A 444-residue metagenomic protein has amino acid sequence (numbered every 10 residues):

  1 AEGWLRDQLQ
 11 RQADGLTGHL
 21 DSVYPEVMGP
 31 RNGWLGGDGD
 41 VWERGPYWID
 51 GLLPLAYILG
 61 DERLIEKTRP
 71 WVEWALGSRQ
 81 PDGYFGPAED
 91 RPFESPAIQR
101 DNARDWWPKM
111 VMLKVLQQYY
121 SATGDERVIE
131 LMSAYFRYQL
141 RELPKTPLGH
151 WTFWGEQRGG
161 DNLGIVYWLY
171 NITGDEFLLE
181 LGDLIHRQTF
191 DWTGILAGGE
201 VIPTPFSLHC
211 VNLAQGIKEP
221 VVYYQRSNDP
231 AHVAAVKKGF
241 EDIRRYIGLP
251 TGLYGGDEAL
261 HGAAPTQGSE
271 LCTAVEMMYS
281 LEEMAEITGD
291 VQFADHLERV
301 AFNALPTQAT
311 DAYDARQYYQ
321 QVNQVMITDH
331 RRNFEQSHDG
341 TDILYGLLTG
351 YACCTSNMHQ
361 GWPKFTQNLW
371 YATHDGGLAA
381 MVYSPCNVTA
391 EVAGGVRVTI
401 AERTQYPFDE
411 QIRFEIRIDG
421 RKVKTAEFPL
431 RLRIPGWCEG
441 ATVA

Functional and structural regions predicted by a protein language model:
A1-A444: Glycan-recognition and catalytic cores of secretory/periplasmic carbohydrate-active enzymes
